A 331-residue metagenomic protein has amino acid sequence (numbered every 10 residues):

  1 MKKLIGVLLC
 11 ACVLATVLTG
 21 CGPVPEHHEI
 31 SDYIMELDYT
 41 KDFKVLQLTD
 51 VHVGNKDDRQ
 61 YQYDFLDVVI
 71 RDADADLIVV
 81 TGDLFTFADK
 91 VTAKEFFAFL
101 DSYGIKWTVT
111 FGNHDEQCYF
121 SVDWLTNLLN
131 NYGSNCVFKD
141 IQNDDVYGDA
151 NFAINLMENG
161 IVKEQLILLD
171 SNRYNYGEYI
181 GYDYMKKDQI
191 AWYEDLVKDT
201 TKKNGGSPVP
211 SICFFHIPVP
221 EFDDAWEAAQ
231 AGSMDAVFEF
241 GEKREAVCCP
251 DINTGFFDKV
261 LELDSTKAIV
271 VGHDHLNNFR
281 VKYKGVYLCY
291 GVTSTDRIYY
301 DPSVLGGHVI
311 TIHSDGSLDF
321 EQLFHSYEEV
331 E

Functional and structural regions predicted by a protein language model:
T16-G20: C-terminal motif of bacterial Sec signal peptides marking the signal peptidase cleavage site
G22-E95: N-terminal active-site segment of His-dependent metallophosphoesterases
P25, S31-Y33, A153-N159, G255-L263 (+1 more regions): Binuclear metal-dependent phosphoesterase catalytic core
H28-S31, E95-G205, H308-T311: Extended active-site neighborhood of metal-dependent phosphoesterases/phosphodiesterases
D42-H52, K163-R173, F214, Y287-T293: Active-site-proximal beta-strand elements of phosphoester/diester hydrolases
L46-Y63, F85-V91, Q117-C118, Y176-Y184 (+2 more regions): Acidic/histidine-rich helix-loop elements that form or flank divalent-metal/phosphate-binding sites at the catalytic
G54-K56, T86-V91, V109-S121, Y174-G177 (+4 more regions): Active-site environment of divalent metal-dependent phosphoester hydrolases
A73-L77, Q165-I167, I180-D274, N278: His/acidic metal-ligating clusters that form di-metal
